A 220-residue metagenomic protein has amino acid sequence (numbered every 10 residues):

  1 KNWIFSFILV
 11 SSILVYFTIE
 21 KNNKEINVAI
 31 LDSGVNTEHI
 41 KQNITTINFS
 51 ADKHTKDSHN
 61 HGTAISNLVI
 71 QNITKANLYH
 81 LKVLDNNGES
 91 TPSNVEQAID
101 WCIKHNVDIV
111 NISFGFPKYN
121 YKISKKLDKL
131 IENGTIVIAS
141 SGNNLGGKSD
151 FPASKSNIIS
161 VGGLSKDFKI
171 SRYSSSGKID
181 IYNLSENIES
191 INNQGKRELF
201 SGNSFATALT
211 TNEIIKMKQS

Functional and structural regions predicted by a protein language model:
K1-I8: N-terminal Sec-pathway targeting helices
V10-T18: Hydrophobic alpha-helical membrane-insertion segments, chiefly the h-region of N-terminal signal peptides
I19-Y79, Q97, D167, Q194: Active-site core segment of subtilase-fold serine proteases
I26, D32, D150-Q219: Extracellular S/T/G-rich loop segment that most often corresponds to the catalytic His/Ser-adjacent loop
N27-L31, N77-K82, D108-S113, I136-S140 (+2 more regions): Structural recognition of the beta-strand scaffold that forms the well-ordered cores of secreted hydrolase catalytic
I47-K53, V69, K82-L84, S141 (+4 more regions): Residues at the C-termini of beta-strands that transition into short coil/loop
I65-V69, C102, T210-M217: Buried hydrophobic packing segments
L84-S156, D167-K169, G195-T207: Substrate-binding/access-modulating region of protease and related hydrolase catalytic domains
